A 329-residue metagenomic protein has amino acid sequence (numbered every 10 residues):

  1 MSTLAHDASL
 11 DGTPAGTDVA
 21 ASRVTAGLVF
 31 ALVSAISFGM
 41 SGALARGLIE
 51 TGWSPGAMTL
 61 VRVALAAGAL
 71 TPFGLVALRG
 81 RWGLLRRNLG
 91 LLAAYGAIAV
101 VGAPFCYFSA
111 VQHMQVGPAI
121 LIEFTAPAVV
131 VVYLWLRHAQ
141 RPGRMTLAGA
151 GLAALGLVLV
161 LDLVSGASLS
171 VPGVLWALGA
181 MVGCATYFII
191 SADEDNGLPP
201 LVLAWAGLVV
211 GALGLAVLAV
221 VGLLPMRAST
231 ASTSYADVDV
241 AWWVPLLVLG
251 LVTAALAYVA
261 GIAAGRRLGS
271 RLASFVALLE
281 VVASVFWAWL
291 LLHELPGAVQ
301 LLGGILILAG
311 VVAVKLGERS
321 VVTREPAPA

Functional and structural regions predicted by a protein language model:
M1-V61, G166-D193, G214-V217, P326-A329: Glycine-/small-residue-enriched transmembrane alpha-helix faces in small-molecule transporters and effluxers
A5-D11, L70, Y133, P142-L163 (+2 more regions): Hydrophobic transmembrane alpha-helices of multi-pass small-molecule transport proteins
T25-V29, A57-L75, A94, G149-L155 (+3 more regions): Hydrophobic alpha-helical transmembrane segments of multi-pass integral membrane proteins, especially transporters
A35, V61, V100, P104 (+3 more regions): Helix-helix packing/entry segments at the starts of transmembrane helices
S37, G42, T71-G117, E123 (+2 more regions): Specific transmembrane alpha-helical segments of multi-pass solute transporters/efflux pumps, especially DMT/EamA
A43-P55, V160-S170, L223-A241, P245 (+2 more regions): Membrane-interface helix termini and inter-helical loops of multi-pass transporters
L48, M58, R62, A93 (+9 more regions): Hydrophobic/aromatic residues within transmembrane alpha-helices of multi-pass small-molecule transporters
A69, G74, Y107, A126-G151 (+2 more regions): C-terminal transmembrane-helix exit sites in multi-pass transporters
